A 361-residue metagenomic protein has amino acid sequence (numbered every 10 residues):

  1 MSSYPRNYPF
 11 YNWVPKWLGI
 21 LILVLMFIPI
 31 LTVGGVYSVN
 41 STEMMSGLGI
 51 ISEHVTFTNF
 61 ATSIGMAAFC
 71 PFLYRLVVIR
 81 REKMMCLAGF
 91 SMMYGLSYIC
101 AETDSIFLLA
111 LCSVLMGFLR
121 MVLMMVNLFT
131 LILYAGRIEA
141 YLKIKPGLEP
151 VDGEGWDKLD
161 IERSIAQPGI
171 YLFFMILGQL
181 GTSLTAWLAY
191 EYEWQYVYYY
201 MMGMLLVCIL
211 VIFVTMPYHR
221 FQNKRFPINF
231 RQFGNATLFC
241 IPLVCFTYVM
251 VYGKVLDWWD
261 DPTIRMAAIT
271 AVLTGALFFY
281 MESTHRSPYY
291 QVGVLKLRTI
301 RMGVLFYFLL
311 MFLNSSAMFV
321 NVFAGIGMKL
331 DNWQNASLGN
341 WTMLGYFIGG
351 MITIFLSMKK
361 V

Functional and structural regions predicted by a protein language model:
M1-V33, V39-T42, S46: Cytosolic juxtamembrane N-terminal segment immediately preceding the first transmembrane helix of multi-pass
W17-I30, S38-V39, P71, Y289-V361: 12-transmembrane solute porter fold
S38, F174-W187, L243, M318 (+1 more regions): Glycine/proline-centered helix-kink
S38-F69: Extracellular/periplasmic helix-loop-helix junction of adjacent transmembrane segments in MFS-like secondary
M44-M45, N59, L76-V78, S183-E193 (+2 more regions): Interfacial helix-cap and linker-helix signal at transmembrane-aqueous boundaries of multi-pass secondary transporters
F57-R75, M124-L128, N340-T353: Central cavity-lining transmembrane alpha-helices of secondary-active solute carriers, predominantly the Major
V78-R231: Helix-loop-helix hairpins in multi-pass membrane proteins, especially solute transporters
Y190-L305: Hydrophobic transmembrane-helix bundles of small-molecule transporters
